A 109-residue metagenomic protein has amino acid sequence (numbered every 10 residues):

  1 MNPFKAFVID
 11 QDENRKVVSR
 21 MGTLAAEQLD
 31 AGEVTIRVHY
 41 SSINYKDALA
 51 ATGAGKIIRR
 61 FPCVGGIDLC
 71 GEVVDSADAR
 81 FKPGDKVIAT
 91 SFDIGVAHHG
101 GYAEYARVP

Functional and structural regions predicted by a protein language model:
N2, R20-G22, L69: Short beta-strand or tight-loop elements that sit immediately N-terminal to catalytic metal-binding acidic residues
N2-F7, V34: Short structural boundary motif marking the start of a folded domain
D10-N14, S41-I43: Short polar catalytic/cofactor-binding loops
R15-M21, A54-G55: Short gly/ser/thr-rich secondary-structure transition/capping motifs
A25-I43, A54-I94, G100: Glycine-rich beta-strand-centered segment in the early N-terminal region that forms part of a ligand/cofactor-binding
K46-T52: Cytochrome P450 core scaffold surrounding the K-helix E-X-X-R motif and the conserved "meander" helix-loop region
G100-P109: Acidic-glycine-rich active-site phosphate/pyrophosphate-binding loop
